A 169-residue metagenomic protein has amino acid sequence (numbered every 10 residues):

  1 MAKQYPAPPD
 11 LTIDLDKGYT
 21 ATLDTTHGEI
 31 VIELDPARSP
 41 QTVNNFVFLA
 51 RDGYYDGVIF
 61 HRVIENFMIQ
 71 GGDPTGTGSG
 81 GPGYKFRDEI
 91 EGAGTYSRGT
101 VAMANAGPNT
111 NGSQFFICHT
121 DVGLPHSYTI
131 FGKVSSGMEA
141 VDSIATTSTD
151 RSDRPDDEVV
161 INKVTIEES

Functional and structural regions predicted by a protein language model:
M1-S169: Cyclophilin-like peptidyl-prolyl cis-trans isomerases
